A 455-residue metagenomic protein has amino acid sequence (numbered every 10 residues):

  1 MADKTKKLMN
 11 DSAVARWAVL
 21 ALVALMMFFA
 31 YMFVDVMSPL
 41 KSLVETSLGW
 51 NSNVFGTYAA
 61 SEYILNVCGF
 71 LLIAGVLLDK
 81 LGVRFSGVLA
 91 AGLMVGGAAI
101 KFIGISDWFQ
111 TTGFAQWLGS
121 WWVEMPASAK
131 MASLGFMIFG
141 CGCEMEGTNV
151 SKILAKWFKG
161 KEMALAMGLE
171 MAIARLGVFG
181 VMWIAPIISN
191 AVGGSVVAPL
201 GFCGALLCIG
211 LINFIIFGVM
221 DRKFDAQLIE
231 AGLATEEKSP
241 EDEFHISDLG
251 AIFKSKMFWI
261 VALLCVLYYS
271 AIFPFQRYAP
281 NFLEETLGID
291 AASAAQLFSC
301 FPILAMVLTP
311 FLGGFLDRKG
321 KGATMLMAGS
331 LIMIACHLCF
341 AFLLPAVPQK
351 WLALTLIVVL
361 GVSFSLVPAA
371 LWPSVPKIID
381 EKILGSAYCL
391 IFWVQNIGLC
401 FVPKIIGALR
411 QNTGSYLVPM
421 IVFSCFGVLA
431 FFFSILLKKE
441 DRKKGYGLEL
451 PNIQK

Functional and structural regions predicted by a protein language model:
A2-A13, F224-V261, I453-K455: Juxtamembrane intracellular "pre-TM" segments in multi-pass secondary transporters
M37-K41, S255-T309, P368, W372 (+1 more regions): Extracytoplasmic gate region of multi-pass secondary transporters
A60-V76, S299-L312: Central cavity-lining transmembrane alpha-helices of secondary-active solute carriers, predominantly the Major
D79-A91, D317-L331: Cytoplasmic membrane-interface "Motif A"-like loop-to-helix N-cap segments of 12-TM Major Facilitator Superfamily
G92-E124, L331-V347: C-terminal ends and interior cores of transmembrane alpha-helices in multi-pass membrane transporters/permeases
G135-I173: Cytoplasmic helix-loop-helix junction between adjacent transmembrane helices in 12-TM secondary transporters
V197-F217, V418-I435: Symmetry-related core transmembrane helices of the 12-TM Major Facilitator Superfamily/SLC fold
G322-L371: C-terminal transmembrane helical hairpin of 12-TM major facilitator-type secondary transporters
